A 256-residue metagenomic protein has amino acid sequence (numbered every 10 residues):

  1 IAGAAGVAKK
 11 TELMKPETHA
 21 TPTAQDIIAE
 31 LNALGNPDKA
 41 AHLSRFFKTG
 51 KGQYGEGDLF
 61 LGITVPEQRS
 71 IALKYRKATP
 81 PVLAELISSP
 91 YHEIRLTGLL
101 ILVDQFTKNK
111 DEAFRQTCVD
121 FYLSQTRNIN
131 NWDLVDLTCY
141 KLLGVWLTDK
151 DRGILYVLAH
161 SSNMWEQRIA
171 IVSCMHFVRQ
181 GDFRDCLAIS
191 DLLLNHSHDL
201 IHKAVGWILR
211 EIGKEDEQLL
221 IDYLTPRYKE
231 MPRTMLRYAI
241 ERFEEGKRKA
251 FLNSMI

Functional and structural regions predicted by a protein language model:
I1-L13: N-terminal amphipathic/basic-hydrophobic helices that include classical n-h-c signal peptides and signal-anchor
L13-I256: Alpha-helical scaffold domains
